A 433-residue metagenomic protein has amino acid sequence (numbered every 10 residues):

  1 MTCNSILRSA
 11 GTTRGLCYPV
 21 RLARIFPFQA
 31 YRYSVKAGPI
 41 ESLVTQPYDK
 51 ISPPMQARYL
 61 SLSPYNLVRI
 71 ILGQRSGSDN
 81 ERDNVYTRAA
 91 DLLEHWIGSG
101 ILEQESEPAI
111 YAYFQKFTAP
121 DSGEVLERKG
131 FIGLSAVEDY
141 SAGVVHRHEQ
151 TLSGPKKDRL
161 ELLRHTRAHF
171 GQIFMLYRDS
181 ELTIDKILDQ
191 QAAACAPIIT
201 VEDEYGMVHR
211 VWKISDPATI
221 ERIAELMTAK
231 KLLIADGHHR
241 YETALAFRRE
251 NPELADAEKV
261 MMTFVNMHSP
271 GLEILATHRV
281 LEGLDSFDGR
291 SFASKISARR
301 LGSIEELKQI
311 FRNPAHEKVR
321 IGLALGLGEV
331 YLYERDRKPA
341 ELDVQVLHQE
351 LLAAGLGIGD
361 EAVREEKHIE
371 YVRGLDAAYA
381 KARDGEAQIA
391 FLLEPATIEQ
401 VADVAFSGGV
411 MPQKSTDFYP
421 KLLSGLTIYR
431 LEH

Functional and structural regions predicted by a protein language model:
C3-L7, T13-H433: Surface-exposed, charge/polar-rich loops and edge strands
